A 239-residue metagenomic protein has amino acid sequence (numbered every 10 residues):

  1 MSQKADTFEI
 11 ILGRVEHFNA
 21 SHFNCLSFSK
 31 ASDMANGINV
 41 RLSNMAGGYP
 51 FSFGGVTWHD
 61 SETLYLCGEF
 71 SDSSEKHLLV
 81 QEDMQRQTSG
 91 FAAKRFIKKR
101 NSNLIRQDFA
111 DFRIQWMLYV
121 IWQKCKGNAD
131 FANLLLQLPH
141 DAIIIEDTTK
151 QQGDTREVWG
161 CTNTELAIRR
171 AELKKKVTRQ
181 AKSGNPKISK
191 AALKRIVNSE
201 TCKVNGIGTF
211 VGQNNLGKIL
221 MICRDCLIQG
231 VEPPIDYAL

Functional and structural regions predicted by a protein language model:
S2-L239: Charged, low-complexity intrinsically disordered segments
